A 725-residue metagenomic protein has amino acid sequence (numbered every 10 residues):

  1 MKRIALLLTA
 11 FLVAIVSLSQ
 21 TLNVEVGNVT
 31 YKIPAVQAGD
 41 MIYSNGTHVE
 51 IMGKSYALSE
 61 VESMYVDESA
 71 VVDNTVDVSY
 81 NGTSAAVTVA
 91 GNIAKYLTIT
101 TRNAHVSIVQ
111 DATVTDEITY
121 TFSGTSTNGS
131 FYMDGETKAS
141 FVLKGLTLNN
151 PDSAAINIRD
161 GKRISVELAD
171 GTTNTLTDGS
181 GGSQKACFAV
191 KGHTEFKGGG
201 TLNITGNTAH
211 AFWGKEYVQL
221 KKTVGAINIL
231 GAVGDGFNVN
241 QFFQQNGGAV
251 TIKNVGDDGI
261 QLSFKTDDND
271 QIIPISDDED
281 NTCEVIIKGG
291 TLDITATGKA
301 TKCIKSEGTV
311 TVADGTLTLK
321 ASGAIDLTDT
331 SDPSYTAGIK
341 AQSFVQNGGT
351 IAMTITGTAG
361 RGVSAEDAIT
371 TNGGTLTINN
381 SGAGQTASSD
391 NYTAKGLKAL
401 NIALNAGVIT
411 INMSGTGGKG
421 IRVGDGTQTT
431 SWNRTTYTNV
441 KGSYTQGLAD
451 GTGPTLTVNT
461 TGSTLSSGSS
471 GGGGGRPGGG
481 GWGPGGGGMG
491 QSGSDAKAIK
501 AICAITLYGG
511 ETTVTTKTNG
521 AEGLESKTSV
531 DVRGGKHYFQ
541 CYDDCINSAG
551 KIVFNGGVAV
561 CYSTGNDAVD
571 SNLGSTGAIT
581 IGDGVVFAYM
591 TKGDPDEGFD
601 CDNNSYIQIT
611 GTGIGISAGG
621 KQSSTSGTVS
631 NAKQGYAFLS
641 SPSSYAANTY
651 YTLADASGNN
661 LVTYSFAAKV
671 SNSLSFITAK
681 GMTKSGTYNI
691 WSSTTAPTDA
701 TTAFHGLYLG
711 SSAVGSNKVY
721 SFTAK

Functional and structural regions predicted by a protein language model:
K2-T9: Sec-dependent signal peptide recognition, specifically the positively charged N-region followed immediately by
Q20-A70: Compositionally biased alpha-helical segments
S69-K725: A composition-driven surface/loop motif
